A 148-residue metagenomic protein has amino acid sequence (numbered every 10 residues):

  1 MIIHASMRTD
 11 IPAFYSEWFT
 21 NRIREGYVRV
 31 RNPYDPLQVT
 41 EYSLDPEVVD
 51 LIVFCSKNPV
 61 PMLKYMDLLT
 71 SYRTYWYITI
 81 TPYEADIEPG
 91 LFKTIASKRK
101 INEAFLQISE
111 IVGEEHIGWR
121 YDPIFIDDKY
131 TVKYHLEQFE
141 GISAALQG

Functional and structural regions predicted by a protein language model:
M1-L91, K98-E114: Conserved Radical SAM active-site core
E88-T94, K129-K133: Short, flexible/disordered intra-domain loops and linkers
K100-G148: Conserved C-terminal portion of the radical SAM core fold that forms the substrate/S-adenosylmethionine-binding
